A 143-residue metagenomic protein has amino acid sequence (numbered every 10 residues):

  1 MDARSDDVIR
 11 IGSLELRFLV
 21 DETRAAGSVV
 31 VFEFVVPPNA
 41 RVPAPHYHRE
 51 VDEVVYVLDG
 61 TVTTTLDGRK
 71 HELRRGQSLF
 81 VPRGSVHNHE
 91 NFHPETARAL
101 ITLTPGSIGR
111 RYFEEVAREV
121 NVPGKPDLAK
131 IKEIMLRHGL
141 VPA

Functional and structural regions predicted by a protein language model:
D2, V8-I9, G68-V86: Short acidic-glycine-tyrosine-enriched beta hairpin
I9-P45, V51-D52: A short glycine-rich, His/Asp/Glu-containing loop-to-beta-strand
E15, V54, T61-T63, K70 (+2 more regions): Structural motif
R24-A26, P37-R41, T61-T63, V86 (+1 more regions): Short, charged/polar surface micro-motifs in flexible loops or helix N-caps
E33-P37, Y47-T65, T102-T104: Short, conserved beta-strand element in jelly-roll/cupin
H48, V62, N88, R111 (+1 more regions): Hydrophobic small-molecule pocket/channel-lining residues, especially in calycin-type beta-barrels
R83-R110: Ligand-binding loop in jelly-roll beta-barrel domains
Y112-A143: Acidic/histidine-enriched, glycine/proline-rich intrinsically disordered or flexible terminal extensions
